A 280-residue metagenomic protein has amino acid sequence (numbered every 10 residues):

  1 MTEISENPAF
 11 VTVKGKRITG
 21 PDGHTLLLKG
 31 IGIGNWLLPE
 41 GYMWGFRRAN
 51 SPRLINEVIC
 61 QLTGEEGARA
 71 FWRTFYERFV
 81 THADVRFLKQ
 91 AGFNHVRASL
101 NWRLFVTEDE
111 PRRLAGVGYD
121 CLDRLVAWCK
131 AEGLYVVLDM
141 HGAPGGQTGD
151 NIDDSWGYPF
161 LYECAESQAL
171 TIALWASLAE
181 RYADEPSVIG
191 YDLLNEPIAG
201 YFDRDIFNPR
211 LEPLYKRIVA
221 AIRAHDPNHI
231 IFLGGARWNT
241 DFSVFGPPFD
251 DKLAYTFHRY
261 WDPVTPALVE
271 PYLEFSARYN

Functional and structural regions predicted by a protein language model:
M1-N94: N-terminal carbohydrate-binding accessory modules
F10, I172-A176, E180-G190, L194-N280: Extracellular glycoside hydrolase catalytic/binding regions
V11, E66-V96, V106, E110-L193 (+1 more regions): An active-site-proximal structural segment forming one wall of the substrate-binding cleft that immediately precedes
L27-I33, V96-A98, V136-M140, I189-Y191 (+2 more regions): Hydrophobic faces of well-ordered beta-strands that scaffold small-molecule active sites in alpha/beta enzyme cores
G34-L38, H95, W102-F105, G142-G145 (+3 more regions): Solvent-exposed loop/turn segments at secondary-structure junctions within structured extracellular/periplasmic domains
G41-G45, Q147-I152, F202-I206, F242-G246: Short aromatic-enriched loop/helix-cap "lid" or pocket-rim segments at secondary-structure transitions that line
L62-E65, W102-V106, G157-Y158, P197-A199 (+1 more regions): A short alpha-helix capping/helix-coil boundary motif
